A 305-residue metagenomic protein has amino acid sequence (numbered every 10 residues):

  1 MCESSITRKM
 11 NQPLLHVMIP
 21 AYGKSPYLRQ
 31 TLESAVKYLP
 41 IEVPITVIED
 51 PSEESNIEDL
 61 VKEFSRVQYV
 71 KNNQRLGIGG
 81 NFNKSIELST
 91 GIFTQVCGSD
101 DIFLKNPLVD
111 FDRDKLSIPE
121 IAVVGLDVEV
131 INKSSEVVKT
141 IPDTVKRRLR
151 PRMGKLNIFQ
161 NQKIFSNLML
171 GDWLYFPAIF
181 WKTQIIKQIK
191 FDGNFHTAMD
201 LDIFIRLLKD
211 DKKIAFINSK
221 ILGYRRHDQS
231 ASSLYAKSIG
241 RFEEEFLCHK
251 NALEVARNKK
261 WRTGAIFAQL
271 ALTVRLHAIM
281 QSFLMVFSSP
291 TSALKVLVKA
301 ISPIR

Functional and structural regions predicted by a protein language model:
E33-E42: Short, acidic, metal-binding catalytic loop of nucleotide-sugar glycosyltransferases
V47-E58, Q74, G98: A conserved acidic beta->alpha catalytic loop
E53-K62, I102, N106: Acidic helix N-cap motif at the loop->helix transition within catalytic regions of sugar-transfer enzymes
N72-S89: Glycine-rich, basic loop-to-helix element that forms the pyrophosphate-binding segment of sugar-nucleotide handling
T94: Short aromatic/hydrophobic "clamp" motif used to bind/position activated sugar donors
L108-K146: Conserved donor NDP-sugar-binding/catalytic core segment of glycosyltransferases
R150-A236: Conserved nucleotide-sugar donor-binding catalytic segment
K209, S219-D228, S233-W261, T291: Catalytic core of nucleotide-sugar-dependent glycosyltransferases
